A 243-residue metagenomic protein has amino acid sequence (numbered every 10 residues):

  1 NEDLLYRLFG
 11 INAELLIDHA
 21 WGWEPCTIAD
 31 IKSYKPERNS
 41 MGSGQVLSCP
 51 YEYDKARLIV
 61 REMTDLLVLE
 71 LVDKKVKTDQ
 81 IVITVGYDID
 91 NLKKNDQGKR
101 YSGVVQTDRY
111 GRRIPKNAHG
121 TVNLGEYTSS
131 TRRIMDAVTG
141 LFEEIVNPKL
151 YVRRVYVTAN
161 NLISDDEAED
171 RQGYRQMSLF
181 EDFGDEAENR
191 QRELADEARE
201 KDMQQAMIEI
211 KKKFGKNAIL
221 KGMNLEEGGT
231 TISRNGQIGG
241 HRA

Functional and structural regions predicted by a protein language model:
N1-V152: DNA-contacting surface of Y-family translesion DNA polymerases
G111-A243: Acidic, metal-coordinating catalytic segment for phosphate/diphosphate chemistry, firing primarily on the Nudix
